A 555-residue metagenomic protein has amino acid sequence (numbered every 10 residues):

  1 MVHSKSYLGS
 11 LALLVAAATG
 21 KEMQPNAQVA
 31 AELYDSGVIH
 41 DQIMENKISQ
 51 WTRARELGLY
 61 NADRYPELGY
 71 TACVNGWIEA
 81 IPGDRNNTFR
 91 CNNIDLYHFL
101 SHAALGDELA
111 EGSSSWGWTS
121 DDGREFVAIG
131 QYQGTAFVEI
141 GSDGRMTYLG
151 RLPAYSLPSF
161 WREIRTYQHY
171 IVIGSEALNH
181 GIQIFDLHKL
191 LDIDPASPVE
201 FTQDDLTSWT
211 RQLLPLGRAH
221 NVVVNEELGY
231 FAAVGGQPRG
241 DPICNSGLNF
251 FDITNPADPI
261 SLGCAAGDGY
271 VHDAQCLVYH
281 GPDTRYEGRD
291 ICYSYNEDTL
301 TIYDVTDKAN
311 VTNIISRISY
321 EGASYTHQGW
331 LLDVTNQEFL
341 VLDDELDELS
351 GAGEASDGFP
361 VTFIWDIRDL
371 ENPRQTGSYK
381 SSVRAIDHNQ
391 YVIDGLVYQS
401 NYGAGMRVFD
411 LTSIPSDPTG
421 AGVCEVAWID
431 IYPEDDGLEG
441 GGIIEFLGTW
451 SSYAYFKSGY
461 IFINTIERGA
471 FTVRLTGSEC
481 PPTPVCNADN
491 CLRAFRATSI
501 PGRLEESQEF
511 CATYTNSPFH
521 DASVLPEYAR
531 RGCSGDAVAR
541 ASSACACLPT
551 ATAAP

Functional and structural regions predicted by a protein language model:
M1-E22, P555: Fungal secretory targeting signals
V2-H3, D186, Y455, A537: Helix N-cap and loop-to-helix transition residues
S6-L13, A31, D204, C424 (+1 more regions): Intrinsic-disorder/low-complexity peptide segments enriched for small residues
L14-A17, V397, D536: Short acidic, glycine/proline-enriched loop segments that cap or flank alpha-helices
T19-N75, P481-P555: Fungal extracellular Ser/Thr-rich, low-complexity intrinsically disordered regions
T19-T483: Feature marking well-ordered beta-strand scaffolds used for ligand recognition
